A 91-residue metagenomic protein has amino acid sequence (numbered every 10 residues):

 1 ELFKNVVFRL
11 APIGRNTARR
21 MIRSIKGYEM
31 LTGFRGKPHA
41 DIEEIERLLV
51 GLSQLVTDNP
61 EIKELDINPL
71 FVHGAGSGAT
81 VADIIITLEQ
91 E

Functional and structural regions predicted by a protein language model:
E1-E91: ATP-dependent carboxylate/acyl-activation modules
